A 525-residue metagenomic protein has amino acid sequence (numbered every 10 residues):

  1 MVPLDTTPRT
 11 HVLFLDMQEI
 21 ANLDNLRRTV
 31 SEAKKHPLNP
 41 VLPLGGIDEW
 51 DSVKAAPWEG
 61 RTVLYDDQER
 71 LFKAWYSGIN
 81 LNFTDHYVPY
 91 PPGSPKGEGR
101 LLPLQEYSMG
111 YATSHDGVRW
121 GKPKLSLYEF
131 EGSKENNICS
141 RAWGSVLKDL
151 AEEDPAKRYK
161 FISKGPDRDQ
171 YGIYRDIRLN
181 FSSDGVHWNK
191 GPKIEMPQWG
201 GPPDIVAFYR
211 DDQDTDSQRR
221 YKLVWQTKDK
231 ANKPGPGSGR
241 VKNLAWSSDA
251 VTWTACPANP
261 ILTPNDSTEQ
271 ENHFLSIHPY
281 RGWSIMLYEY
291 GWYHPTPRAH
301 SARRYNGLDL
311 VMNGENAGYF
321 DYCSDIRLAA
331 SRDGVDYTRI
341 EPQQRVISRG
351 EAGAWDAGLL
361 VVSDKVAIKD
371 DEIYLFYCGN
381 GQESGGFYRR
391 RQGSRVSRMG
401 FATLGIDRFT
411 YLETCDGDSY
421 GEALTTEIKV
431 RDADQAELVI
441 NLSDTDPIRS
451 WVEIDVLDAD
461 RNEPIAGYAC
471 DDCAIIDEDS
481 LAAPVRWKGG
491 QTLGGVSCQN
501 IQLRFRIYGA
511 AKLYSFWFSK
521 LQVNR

Functional and structural regions predicted by a protein language model:
M1-R525: Carbohydrate-active catalytic/glycan-binding domains of CAZyme proteins, especially the secreted or lumenal ectodomains
